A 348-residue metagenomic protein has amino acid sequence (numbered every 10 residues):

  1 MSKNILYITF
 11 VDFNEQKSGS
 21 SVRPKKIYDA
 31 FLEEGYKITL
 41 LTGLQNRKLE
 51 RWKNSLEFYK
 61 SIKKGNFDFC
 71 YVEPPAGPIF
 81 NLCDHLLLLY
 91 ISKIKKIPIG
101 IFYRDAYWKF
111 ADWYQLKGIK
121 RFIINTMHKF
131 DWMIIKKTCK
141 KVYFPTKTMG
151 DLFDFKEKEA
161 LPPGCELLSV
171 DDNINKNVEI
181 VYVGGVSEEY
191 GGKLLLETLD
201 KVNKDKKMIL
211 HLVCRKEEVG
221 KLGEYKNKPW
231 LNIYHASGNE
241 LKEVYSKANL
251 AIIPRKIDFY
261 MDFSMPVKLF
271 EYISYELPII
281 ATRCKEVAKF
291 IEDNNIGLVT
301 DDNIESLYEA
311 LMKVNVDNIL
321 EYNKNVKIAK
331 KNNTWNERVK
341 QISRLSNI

Functional and structural regions predicted by a protein language model:
G19, D302-I304, N315-N347: A charged, aromatic-enriched C-terminal amphipathic alpha-helix characteristic of glycosyltransferases across folds
R23-I27, E166-L168, K176-G223, Y234-L241: Conserved catalytic-core segment of nucleotide-activated headgroup transferases in glycan assembly
K60-H85, K96-G100, K141: Short N-terminal targeting/anchoring amphipathic segment
F69-C70, Y90-D112: Active-site proximal beta-strand in glycosyltransferases
L86-I94, K109, G118-V142: Membrane-proximal helix-turn-helix segments that form the acceptor-binding/catalytic region of lipid-linked
I124, K129-D171, Y182: Donor nucleotide-sugar binding/catalytic pocket of nucleotide-sugar-dependent glycosyltransferases
Y190, L241-V244, A251-E271, A281-K289: Nucleotide-sugar-dependent
A288-M312: Change "using UDP/GDP/dTDP sugars" to "using nucleotide sugars
